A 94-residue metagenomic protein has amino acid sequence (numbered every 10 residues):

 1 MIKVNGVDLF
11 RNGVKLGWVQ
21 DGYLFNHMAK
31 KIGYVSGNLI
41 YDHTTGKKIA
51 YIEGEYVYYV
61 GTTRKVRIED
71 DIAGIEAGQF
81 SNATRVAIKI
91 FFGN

Functional and structural regions predicted by a protein language model:
M1-L16, Q20-G22, K30, N38 (+1 more regions): Long terminal segments
